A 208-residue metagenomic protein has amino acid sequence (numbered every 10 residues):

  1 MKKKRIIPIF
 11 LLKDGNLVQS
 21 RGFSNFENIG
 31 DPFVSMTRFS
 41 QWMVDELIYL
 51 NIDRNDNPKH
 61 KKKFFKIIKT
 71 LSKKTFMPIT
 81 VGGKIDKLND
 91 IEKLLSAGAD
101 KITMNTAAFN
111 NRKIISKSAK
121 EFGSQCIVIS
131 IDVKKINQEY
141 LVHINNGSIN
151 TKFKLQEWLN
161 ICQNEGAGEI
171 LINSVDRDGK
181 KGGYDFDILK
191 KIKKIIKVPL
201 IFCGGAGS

Functional and structural regions predicted by a protein language model:
K4-F10, L47-Y49, I79-G83, I102-M104 (+3 more regions): Hydrophobic faces of well-ordered beta-strands that scaffold small-molecule active sites in alpha/beta enzyme cores
R5-N16, M36-I48: N-terminal glycine-rich anion-binding loops that anchor highly charged ligand groups
L12-N25, L95, A99-I172, D176-R177: Conserved anion-binding
G22-Q41: Short catalytic helix/loop segments, enriched in acidic residues and glycine and frequently bearing histidine
R38-W42, L71, L94, S118 (+2 more regions): Generic structural signal for hydrophobic
W42, L50, K74, A97-G98 (+2 more regions): Structural motif
E46-K66, T106, L171-G182: Glycine-rich, proline-tolerant flexible connector loops at the mouths of alpha/beta enzymes
N57-T80, I114-D132, K181-S208: Alpha-helix-loop-beta-strand connector modules within alpha/beta enzyme cores
